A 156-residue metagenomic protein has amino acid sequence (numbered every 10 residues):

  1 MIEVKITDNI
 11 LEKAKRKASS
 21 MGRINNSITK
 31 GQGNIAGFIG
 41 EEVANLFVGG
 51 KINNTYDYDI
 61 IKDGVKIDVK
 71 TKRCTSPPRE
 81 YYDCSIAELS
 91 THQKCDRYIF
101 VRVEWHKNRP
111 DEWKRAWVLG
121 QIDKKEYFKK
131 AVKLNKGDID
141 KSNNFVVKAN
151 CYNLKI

Functional and structural regions predicted by a protein language model:
M1-D63, K70-I156: Nucleic-acid endonuclease domains
